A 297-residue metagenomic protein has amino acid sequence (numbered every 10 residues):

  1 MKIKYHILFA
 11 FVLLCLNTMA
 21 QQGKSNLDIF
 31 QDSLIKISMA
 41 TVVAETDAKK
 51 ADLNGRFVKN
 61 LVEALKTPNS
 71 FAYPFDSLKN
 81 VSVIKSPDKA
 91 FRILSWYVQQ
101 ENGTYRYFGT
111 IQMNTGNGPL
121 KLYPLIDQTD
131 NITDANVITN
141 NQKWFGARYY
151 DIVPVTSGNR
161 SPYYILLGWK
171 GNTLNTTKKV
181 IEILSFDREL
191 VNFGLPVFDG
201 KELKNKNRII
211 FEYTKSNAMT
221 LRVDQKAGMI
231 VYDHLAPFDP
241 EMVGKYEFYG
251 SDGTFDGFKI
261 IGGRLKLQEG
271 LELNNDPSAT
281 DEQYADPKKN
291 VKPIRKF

Functional and structural regions predicted by a protein language model:
M1-S33: Bacterial Sec-dependent N-terminal signal peptides
Q21-I93: Start-of-domain marker
A90-Y97, P162-K170, G228-H234: Short beta-strand elements that form the blades of beta-propeller/WD-repeat-like and other beta-sheet-rich scaffold
Y107-N117, V180-L190, Y246-G262: Beta-propeller blade signature
G109-T156: Short N-terminal edge-element motif at the start of the domain
N136-W144, R148-G158, N192-K259: Short aromatic loop motif centered on NTY/YTY
Y164, W169-T214: Short helix-loop boundary/capping segments
P237-F297: Hydrophilic extracytoplasmic domains
